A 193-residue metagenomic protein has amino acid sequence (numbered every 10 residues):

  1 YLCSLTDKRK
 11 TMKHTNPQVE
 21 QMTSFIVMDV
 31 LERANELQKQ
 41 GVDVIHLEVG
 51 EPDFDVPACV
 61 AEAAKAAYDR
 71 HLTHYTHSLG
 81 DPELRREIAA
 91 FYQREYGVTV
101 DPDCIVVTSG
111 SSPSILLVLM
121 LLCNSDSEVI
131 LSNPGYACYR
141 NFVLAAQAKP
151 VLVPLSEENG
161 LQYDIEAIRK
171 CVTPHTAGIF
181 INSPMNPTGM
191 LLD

Functional and structural regions predicted by a protein language model:
Y1-T11: Short, Lys/Arg-enriched N-terminal segments with co-localized hydrophobic residues within the first ~10-30 amino acids
K13-G110, L117: N-terminal small-domain helix-loop-helix segment of the aminotransferase-like
D43, S127-E128, K149, H175-G178: Structural signature of beta-strand start/N-cap positions in the alpha/beta core of ABC transporter nucleotide-binding
T99-I105, S125-E128, H175: Short acidic capping loops at alpha-helix termini that bridge into adjacent secondary structure
L121-V143: Conserved PLP-anchoring active-site segment centered on the Schiff-base-forming lysine
A145-V151: A short helix-loop-beta submotif of the ANL/AMP-binding
V151, S156-D193: Active-site phosphate-binding strand-loop segment of PLP-dependent enzymes
